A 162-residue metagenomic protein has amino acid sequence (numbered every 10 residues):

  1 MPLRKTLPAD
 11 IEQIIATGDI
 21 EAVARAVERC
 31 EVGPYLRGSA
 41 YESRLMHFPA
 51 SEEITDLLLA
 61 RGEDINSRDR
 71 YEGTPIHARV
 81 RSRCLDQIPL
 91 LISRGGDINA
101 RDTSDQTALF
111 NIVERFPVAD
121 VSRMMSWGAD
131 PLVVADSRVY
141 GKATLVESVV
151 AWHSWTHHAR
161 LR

Functional and structural regions predicted by a protein language model:
M1-D56, A60: Intrinsically disordered, low-complexity regulatory segments in ankyrin-centric signaling systems
R4-I11, Y35-F48, R68-P75, R101-L109 (+1 more regions): Ankyrin-repeat boundary/"N-cap" motif
Q13-G18, H47-E52, A78-C84, N111-P117 (+1 more regions): Ankyrin repeat A-helix N-terminal signature
A22, E53-I54, D86-Q87, A119-D120 (+1 more regions): Conserved ankyrin/ankyrin-like repeat signature
R25-V32, D56-D64, P89-D97, S122-D130: Ankyrin repeat domain, specifically the short helix-to-loop turn at the C-terminus of the second helix of each repeat
L45-M46, L57-L59, L85, L90-L91 (+3 more regions): Generic leucine side-chain signal with a strong bias for well-ordered alpha-helical environments
D64, R68-R115: A generic tandem-repeat structural signature
